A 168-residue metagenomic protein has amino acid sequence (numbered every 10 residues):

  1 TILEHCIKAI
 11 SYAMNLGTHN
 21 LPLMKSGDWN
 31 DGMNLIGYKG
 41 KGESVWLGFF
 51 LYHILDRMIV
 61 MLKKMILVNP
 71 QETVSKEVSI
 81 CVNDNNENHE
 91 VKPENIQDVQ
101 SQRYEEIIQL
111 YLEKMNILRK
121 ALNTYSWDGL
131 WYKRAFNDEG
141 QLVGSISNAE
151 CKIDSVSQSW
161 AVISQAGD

Functional and structural regions predicted by a protein language model:
T1-N20, V45-G48, Y52: Aromatic-rich carbohydrate-recognition surfaces in CAZymes
L3-E4, D28-W29, D154-S155: Short hydrophobic/aromatic segments of transmembrane alpha-helices and their interfaces
I7-K8, G17-T18, K41, N148-A149 (+1 more regions): Short, well-ordered loop/turn elements at secondary-structure boundaries
L16-G37, Y125-S145: Glycine- and aromatic-rich loop/turn segments at beta-sheet edges
G27-H53: Mobile "lid/hinge" segments at catalytic clefts and subdomain interfaces of large enzymes
F50-D168: Catalytic cores of carbohydrate-active enzymes
